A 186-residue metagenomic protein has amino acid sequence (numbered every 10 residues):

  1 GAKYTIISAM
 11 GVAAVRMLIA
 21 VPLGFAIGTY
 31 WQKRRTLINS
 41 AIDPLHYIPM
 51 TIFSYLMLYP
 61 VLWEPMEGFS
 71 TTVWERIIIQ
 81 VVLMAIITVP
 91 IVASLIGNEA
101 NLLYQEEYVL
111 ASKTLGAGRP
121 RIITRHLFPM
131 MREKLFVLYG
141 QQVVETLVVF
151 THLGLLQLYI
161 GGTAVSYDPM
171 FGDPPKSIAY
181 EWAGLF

Functional and structural regions predicted by a protein language model:
G1-A13, E181-L185: Periplasmic/extracellular loop-to-transmembrane helix junction in inner-membrane transport proteins
K3, R34-A41, E75-V82, Q105-Y108 (+2 more regions): Alpha-helical membrane-protein architecture signal
S8-D43, Y55, G154: Transmembrane-helix boundary motif in ABC transporter permease subunits
G11-L18, A41, M57, V82 (+3 more regions): Hydrophobic residues within alpha-helical transmembrane segments of multi-pass solute transporters/permease subunits
V15, I38-A93, N98-E99: Generic hydrophobic transmembrane alpha-helix motif, especially the helices
M17, S54-V61, Q80, I87 (+1 more regions): Hydrophobic alpha-helical transmembrane segments of polytopic membrane proteins
T72-T124, V137-T146: Membrane-cytosol interface at the C-terminal ends of specific transmembrane alpha-helices in multi-pass membrane
L138-P175: Non-cytoplasmic
